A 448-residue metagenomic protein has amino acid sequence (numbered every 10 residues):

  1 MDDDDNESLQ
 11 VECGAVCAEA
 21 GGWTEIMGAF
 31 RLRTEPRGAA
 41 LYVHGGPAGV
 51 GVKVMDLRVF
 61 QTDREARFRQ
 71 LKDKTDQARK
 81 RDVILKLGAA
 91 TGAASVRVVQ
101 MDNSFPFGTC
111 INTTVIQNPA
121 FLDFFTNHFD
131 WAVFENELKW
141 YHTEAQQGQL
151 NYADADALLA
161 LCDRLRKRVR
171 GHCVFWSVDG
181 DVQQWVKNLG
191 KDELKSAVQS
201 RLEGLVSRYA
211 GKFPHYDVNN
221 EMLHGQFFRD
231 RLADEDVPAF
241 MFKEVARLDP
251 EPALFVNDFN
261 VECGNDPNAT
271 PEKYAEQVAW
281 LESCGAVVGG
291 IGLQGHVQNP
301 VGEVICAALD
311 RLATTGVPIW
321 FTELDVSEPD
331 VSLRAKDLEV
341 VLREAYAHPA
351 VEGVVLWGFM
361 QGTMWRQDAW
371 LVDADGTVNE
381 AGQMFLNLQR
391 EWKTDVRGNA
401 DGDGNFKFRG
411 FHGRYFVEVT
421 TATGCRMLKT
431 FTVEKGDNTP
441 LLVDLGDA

Functional and structural regions predicted by a protein language model:
M1-C110, V115, P119-D123, H128 (+2 more regions): Extracellular and organelle-lumenal recognition/adhesion modules and their flexible linkers in secreted
G22-F30, F406, K429, T439-L441: Short strand-edge motifs at loop-to-beta-strand transitions and within beta-strands of extracellular beta-rich domains
T113-T126, K195-V206, N268-L281, I305 (+1 more regions): Short, acidic/polar
W131-A145, D154-E262: Substrate-binding cleft and catalytic face of glycoside hydrolase catalytic domains, especially the flexible beta-alpha
N151-R168, R231-N257, N268-R334, L342-E352 (+2 more regions): Glycoside hydrolase catalytic-domain groove-lining segments
D401-G410: Short, surface-exposed beta-strand/beta-hairpin micro-motifs centered on an aromatic residue
H412-T423: A short, solvent-exposed beta-strand micro-motif common in secreted/extracellular proteins
G424-A448: Structured interaction patches on ligand/partner-binding surfaces of diverse proteins
